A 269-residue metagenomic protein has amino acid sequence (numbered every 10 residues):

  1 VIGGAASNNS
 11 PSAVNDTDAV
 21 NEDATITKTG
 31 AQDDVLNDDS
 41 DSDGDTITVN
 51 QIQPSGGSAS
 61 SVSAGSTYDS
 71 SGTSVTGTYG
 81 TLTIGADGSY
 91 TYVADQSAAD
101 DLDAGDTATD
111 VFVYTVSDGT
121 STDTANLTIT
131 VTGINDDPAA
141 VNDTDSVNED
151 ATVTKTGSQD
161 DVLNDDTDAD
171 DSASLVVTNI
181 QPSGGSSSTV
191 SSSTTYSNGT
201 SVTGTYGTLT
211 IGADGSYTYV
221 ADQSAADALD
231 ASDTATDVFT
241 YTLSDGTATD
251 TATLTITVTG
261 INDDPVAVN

Functional and structural regions predicted by a protein language model:
V1-V75, A139-V202, D263-N269: Extracellular ectodomain surface segments
S66-G133, S193-G260: Acidic, turn/loop-rich segments in luminal/extracellular domains of secretory-pathway and cell-surface proteins
